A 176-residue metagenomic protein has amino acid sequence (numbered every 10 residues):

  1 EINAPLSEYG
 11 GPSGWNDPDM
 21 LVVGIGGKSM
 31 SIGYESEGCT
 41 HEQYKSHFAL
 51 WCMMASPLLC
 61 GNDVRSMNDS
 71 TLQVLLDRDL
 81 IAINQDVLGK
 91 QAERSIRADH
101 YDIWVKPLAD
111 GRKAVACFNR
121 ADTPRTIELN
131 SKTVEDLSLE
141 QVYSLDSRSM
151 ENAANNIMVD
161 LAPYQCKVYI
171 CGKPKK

Functional and structural regions predicted by a protein language model:
E1-N62: Glycan-recognition surfaces
K28, L58, R65, L88 (+3 more regions): Short, glycine-/Ser/Thr-/acidic-enriched flexible segments
S29-M30, C60-G61, M67-S70, D122-R125 (+1 more regions): Flexible loop/turn segments at secondary-structure boundaries
E37-T40, Y101-V105, N156-I157: Generic recognition of flexible, low-complexity loop/linker segments
S46-S95: Catalytic cores of secreted or luminal carbohydrate-active enzymes
W51-M54, L59-G61, R97-V134, Y164: Carbohydrate-binding surface patches
K132-S147: Solvent-exposed beta-hairpin/edge-strand motifs
N152-K176: C-terminal beta-strand-rich structural cap/linker in extracellular carbohydrate-active enzymes
